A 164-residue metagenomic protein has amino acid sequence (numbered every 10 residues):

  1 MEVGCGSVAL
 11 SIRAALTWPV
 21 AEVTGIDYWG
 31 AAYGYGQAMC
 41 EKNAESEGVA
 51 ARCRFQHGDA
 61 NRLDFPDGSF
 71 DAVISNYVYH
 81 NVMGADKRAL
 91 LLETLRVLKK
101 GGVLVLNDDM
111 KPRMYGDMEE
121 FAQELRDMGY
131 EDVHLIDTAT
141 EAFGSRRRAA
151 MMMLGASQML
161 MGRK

Functional and structural regions predicted by a protein language model:
S7-P19: Conserved SAM-binding loop of SAM-dependent methyltransferases across substrates and taxa, primarily the Class I
W18, V82-G84, L98-K100: Helix-to-beta-strand junctions that scaffold the AdoMet/dcAdoMet cofactor pocket in Class I SAM-dependent enzymes
E22-D27: Conserved SAM-binding motif I beta-strand of class I
G48-A60: Conserved SAM-binding strand-loop segment of SAM-dependent methyltransferases
N61-V73: A short acidic, Gly/Pro-enriched loop at the edge of an enzyme's catalytic core that lines a small-molecule cofactor
R88-K100: A short glycine-rich, Lys/Arg-flanked "PGG" loop and its adjoining helix->strand segment in the class I
G101-D108: Conserved beta-strand signature within the Rossmann-like core of class I S-adenosyl-L-methionine
G129, A142-K164: Core SAM-dependent methyltransferase catalytic element
